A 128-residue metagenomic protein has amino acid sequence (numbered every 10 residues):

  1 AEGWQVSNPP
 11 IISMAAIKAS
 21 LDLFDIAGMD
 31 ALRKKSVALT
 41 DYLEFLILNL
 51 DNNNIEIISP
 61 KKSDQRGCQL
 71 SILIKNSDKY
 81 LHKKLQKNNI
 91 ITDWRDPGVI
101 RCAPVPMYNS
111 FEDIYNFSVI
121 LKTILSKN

Functional and structural regions predicted by a protein language model:
E2-S7, F24-L73: Conserved small-domain helix->loop->beta segment predominantly found in fold-type I
I11-A19: Well-ordered alpha-helical segments within folded domains of soluble proteins
S13, K62-D64, W94-G98: Short, flexible turn/loop "capping" segments at secondary-structure junctions
A16, K35, D113-N116: Charged catalytic carboxylate motif
K18-L21, E44, S118: Non-transmembrane alpha-helical segments in soluble domains of secreted/periplasmic/extracellular proteins
L21, D25, L125-N128: Short, hydrophobic alpha-helical segments
N76-S77, K83-N128: PLP-dependent enzyme catalytic core of the Aspartate aminotransferase-like
